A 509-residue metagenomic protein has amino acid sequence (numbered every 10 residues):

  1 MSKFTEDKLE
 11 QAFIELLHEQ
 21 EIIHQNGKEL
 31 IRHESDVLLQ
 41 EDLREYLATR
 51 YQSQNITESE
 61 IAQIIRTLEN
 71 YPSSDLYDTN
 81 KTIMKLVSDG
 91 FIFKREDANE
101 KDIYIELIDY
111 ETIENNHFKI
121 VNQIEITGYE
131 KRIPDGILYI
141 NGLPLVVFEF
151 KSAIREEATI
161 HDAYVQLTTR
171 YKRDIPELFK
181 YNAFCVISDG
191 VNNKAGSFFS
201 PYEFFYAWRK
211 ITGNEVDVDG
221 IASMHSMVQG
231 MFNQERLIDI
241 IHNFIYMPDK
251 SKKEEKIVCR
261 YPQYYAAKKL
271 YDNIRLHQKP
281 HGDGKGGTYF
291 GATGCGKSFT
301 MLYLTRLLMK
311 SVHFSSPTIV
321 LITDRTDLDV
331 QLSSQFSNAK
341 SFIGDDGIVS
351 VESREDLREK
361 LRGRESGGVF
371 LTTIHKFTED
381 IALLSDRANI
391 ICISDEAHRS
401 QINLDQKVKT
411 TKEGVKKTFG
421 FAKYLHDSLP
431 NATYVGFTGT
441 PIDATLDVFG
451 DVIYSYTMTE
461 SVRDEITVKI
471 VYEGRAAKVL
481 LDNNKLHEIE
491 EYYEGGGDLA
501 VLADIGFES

Functional and structural regions predicted by a protein language model:
S2-T318, T323, D327-I343, E365 (+3 more regions): ATP-dependent helicase/translocase motor core
L143-L145, F179-A183, S315-P317, A388-N389 (+3 more regions): Short glycine-/polar-rich loops that comprise or flank the Walker A/P-loop and associated switch/sensor motifs
R155, L328, K376, R399-I402 (+1 more regions): Residues immediately C-terminal
V186-S188, F370-T372, C392-I393, T433-T438: Structural recognition of the conserved hydrophobic beta-strand(s) that form the central parallel beta-sheet of P-loop
D217-V218, L446-S509: Interdomain helical connector at the RecA1-RecA2 junction of SF1/SF2 helicase-like NTPases
T326, I348-R358, T373-E379: Conserved helicase motor
V351-F370, L383-R387: Conserved motor-coupling elements within RecA-like helicase/translocase cores
S385-T433: SF2 helicase catalytic motif II
